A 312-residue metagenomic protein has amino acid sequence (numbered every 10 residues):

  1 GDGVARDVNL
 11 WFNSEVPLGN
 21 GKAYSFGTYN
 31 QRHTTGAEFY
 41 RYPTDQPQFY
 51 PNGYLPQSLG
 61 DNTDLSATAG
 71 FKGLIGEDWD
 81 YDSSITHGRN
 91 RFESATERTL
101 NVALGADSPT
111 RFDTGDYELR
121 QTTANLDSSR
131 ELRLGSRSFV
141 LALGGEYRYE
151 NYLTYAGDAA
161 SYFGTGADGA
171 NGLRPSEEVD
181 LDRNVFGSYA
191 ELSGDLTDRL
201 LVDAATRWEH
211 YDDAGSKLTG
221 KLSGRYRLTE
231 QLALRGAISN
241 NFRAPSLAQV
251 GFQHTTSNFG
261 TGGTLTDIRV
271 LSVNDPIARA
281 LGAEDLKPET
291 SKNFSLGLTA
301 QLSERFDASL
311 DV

Functional and structural regions predicted by a protein language model:
G1-E38, P43-N52, P56-D78, G135: Transmembrane beta-barrel wall of Gram-negative outer-membrane proteins
A5-D7, N62, L173-V185, Q231 (+1 more regions): Outer-membrane beta-barrel signature, preferentially recognizing the C-terminal barrel domain of Gram-negative
R6-F12, T63-A69, R120-L126, F186-L192 (+3 more regions): Hydrophobic, lipid-facing positions within transmembrane beta-strands of outer-membrane proteins
V8, Y29-H33, I75, H87-R91 (+7 more regions): Transmembrane beta-strands of outer-membrane beta-barrel pores
F12-L18, G73-I75, R130-L132, L192-G194 (+5 more regions): Residue-level signature of outer-membrane beta-barrel architecture
N20-A23, D78-Y81, S136-F139, R199-V202 (+2 more regions): Repeated loop/turn-to-beta-strand initiation elements of outer-membrane beta-barrel proteins
G36-F49, E97-D107, G157-G166, G220-S223 (+1 more regions): Flexible, surface-exposed loop regions and adjacent strand-edge segments of Gram-negative outer-membrane beta-barrel
Y54-T68, G73-D78, H87, T99-L201 (+1 more regions): Outer-membrane beta-barrel transmembrane domain signature of Gram-negative proteins, especially the mid-to-C-terminal
